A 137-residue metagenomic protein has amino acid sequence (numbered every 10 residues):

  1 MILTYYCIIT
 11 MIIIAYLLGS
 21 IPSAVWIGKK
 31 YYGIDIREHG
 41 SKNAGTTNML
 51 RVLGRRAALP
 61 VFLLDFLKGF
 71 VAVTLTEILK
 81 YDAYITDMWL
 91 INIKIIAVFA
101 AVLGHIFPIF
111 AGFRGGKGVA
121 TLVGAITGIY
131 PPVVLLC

Functional and structural regions predicted by a protein language model:
L3, Y84-N92: Interfacial loop-to-helix junctions that mark the boundaries of transmembrane helices in multi-pass membrane
Y5, I9-I13, L59, K94-F99 (+2 more regions): Hydrophobic alpha-helical transmembrane segments
Y6-Y31: N-terminal signal-anchor transmembrane alpha helix
I14-S20, V102-G112: Transmembrane alpha-helix interface/packing and boundary motifs in multi-pass membrane proteins, characterized by
S20-W26, R114-A120, L136: Transmembrane helix boundary and interhelical junction motifs in multipass membrane proteins
V25-A58, G115: Cytosolic, membrane-interface loops and tails of multi-pass inner-membrane proteins
L50-G54, T76-K80, A100, V119-C137: Interfacial segments of multi-pass membrane proteins
R51-I78: Multi-pass membrane catalytic core of lipid/isoprenoid biosynthesis enzymes
